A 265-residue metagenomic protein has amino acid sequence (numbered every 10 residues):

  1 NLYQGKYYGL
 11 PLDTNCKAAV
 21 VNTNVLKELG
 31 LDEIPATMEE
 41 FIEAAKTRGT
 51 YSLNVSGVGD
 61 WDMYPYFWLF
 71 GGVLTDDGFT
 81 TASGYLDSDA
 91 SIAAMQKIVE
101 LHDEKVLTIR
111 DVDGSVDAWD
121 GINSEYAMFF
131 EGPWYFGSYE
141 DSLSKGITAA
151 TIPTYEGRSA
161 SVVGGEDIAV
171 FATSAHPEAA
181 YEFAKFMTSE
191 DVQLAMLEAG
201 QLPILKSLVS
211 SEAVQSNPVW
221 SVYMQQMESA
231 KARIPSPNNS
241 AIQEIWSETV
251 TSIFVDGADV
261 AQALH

Functional and structural regions predicted by a protein language model:
N1-A18, K27, I42, T148-P153 (+1 more regions): Hinge/lid segment of periplasmic solute-binding proteins
Y3-L12, K17, E39-G84, Y126: Extracytoplasmic/periplasmic solute-binding protein
V25, A184-K206: Periplasmic-binding protein-like
V25-L26, E43-T47, L101, S115-F129 (+2 more regions): Short helices/loops that flank or line small-molecule/ion binding pockets
A45-T47, T80-D111: Glycine-centered hinge/linker elements that transmit conformational signals in sensory and ligand-binding systems
T50-L53, V73-A93, D141-S142, T151-S161 (+1 more regions): Short, solvent-exposed loop/beta-turn-alpha elements that line the ligand-binding surface or hinge of extracytoplasmic
Q96-H176, E182: Extracytoplasmic/periplasmic substrate-binding proteins
L197-S252: Long, aromatic- and glycine/proline-rich binding clefts that accommodate carbohydrate-like moieties
